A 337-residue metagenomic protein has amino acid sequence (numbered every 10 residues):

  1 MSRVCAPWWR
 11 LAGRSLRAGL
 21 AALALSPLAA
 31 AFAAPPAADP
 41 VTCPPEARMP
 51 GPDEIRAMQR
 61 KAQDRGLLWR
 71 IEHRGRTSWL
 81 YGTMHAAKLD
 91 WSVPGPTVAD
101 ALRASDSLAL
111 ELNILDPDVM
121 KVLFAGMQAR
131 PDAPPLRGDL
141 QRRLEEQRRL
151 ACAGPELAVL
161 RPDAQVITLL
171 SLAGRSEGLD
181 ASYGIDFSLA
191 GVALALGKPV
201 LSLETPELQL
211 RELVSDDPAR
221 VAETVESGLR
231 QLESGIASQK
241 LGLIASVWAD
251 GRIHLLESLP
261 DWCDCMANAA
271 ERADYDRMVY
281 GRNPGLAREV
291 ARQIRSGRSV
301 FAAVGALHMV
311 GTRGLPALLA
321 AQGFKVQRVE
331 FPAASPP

Functional and structural regions predicted by a protein language model:
M1-A12: N-terminal secretory signal peptides that target proteins for export/translocation
S15-A29: Bacterial N-terminal signal peptides
L16, G95, N283-A287: Short, well-ordered alpha-helical scaffold segments within catalytic/effector domains
A18-G19, E72-R74, R295-S296: Short hydrophobic "helix-edge" motifs at membrane interfaces and signal-peptide entry regions
P27-A30, P96, L318: Residues in and immediately flanking transmembrane alpha helices
A31-A33, A38: Boundary at the C-terminal end of the N-terminal hydrophobic targeting segment
D39-R60, R65-R277: Structured, acidic catalytic/metal-binding patches in enzyme active sites
D276-P337: C-terminal soluble interaction/assembly domains
